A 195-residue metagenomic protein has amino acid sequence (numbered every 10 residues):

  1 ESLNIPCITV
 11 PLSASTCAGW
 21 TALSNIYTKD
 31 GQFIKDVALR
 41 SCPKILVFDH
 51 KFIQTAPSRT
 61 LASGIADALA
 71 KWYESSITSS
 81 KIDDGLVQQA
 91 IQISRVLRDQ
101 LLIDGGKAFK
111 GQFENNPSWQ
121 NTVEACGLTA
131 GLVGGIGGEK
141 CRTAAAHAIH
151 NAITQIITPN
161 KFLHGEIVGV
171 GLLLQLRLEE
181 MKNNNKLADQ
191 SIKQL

Functional and structural regions predicted by a protein language model:
L3-I93: A glycine/threonine-rich phosphate-anchoring loop and its flanking beta-alpha core in nucleotide/phosphate-binding
D83-K193: Active-site segments that bind and position negatively charged phosphate/pyrophosphate groups
